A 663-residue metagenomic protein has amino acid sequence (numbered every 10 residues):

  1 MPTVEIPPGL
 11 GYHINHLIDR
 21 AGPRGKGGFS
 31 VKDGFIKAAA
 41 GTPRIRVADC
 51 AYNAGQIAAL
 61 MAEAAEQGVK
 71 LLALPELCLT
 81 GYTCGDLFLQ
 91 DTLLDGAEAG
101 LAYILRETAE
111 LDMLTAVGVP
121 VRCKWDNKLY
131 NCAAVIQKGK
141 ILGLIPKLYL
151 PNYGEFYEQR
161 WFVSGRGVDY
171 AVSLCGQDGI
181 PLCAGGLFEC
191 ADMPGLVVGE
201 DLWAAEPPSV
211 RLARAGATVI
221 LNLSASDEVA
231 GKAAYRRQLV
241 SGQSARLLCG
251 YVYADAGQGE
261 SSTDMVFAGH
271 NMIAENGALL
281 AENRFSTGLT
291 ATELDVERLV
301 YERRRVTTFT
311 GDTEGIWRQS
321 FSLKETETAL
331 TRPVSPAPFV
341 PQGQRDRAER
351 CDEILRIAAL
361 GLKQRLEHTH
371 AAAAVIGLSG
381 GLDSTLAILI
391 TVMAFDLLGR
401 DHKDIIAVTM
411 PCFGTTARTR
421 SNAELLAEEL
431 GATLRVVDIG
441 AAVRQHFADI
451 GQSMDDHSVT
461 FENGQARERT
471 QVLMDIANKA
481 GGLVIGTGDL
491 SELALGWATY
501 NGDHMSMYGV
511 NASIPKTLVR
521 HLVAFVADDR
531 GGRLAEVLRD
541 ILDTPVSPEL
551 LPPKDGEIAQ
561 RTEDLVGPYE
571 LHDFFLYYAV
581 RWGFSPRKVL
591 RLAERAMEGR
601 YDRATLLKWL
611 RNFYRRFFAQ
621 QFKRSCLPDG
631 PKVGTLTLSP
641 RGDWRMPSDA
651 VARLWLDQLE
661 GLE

Functional and structural regions predicted by a protein language model:
V4-E5, D19-A21: Acidic, Ala/Val/Gly-enriched low-complexity intrinsically disordered segments
G11-D19, G25-G377, M393-H402, L434: Enzyme catalytic cores with a strong preference for nitrogen-chemistry domains
I36-K37, N53, D192, L248-C249 (+5 more regions): ATP/NTP-dependent adenylation/nucleotidyl-transfer catalytic domains that generate, transfer, or process NMP-activated
